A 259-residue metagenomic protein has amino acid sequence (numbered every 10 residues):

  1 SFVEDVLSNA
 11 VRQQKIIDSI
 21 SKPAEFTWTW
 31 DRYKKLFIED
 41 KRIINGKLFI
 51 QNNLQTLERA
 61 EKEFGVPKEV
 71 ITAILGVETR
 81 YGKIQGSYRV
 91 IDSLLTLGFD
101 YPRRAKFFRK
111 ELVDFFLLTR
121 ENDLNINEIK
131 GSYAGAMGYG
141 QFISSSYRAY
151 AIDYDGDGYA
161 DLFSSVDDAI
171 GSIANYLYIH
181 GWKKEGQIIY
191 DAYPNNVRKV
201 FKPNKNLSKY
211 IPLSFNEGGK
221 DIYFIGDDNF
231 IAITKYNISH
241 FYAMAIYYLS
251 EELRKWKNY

Functional and structural regions predicted by a protein language model:
S1-K130, G135, S145-Y259: Cell-wall glycan-active module
Q141: Functionally critical loop-and-helix segments that line ligand-binding/catalytic clefts of soluble enzyme domains
